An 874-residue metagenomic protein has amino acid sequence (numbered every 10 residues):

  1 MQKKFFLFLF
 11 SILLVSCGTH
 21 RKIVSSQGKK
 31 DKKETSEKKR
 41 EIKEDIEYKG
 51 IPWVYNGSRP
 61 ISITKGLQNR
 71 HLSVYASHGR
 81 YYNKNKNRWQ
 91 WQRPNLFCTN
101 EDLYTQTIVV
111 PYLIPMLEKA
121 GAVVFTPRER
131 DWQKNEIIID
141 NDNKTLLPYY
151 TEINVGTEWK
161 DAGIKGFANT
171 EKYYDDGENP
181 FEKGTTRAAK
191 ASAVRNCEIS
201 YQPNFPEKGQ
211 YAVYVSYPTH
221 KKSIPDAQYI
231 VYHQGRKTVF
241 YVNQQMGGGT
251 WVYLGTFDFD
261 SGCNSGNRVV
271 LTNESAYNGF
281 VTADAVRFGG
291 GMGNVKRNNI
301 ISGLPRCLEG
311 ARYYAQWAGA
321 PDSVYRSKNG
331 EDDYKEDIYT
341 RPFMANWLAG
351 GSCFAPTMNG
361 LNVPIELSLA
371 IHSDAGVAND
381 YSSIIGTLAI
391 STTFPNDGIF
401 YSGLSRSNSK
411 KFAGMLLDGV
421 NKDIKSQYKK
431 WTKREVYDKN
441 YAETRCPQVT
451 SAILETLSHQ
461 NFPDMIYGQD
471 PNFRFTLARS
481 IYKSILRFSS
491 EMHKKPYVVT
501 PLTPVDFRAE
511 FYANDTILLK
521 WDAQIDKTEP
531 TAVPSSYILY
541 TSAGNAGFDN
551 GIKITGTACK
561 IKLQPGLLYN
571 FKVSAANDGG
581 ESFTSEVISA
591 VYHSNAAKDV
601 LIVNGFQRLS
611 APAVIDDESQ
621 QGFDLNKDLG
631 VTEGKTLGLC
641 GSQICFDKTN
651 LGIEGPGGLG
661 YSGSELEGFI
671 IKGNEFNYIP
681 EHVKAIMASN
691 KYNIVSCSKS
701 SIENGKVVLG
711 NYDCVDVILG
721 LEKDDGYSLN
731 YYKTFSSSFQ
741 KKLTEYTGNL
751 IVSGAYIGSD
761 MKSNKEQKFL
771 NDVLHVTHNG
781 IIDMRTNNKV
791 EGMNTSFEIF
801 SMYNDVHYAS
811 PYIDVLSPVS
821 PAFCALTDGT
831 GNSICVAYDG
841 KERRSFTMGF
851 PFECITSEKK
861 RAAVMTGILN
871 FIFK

Functional and structural regions predicted by a protein language model:
Y112-A120, R128, V587-D713, I718 (+2 more regions): Aromatic-Pro/Gly-enriched surface loop or interdomain linker that acts as a lid/target-recognition segment
E178, R268, E274, A285-N294 (+5 more regions): Active-site-adjacent mobile loop/cap segments within catalytic or ligand-binding domains
C197-K221: A short beta-strand element within beta-rich, extracytoplasmic domains of secreted/secretory-pathway proteins
Q234-N264: Extracellular carbohydrate recognition and processing domains and analogous Trp-centered ligand-binding platforms
R487-T531, P565, G580-K598: Pro/Thr/Ser/Gly-rich low-complexity, intrinsically disordered linker/stalk tracts
K560-E581: Beta-strand-rich modules
A597-F606, A613-L625, G705-Q767, D839 (+2 more regions): Short alpha-beta junction capping motif
V715-V717, L721-A822, T827, K860 (+1 more regions): A glycine-rich, often tryptophan-bearing local segment used as a flexible ligand/cofactor-contacting loop or short
